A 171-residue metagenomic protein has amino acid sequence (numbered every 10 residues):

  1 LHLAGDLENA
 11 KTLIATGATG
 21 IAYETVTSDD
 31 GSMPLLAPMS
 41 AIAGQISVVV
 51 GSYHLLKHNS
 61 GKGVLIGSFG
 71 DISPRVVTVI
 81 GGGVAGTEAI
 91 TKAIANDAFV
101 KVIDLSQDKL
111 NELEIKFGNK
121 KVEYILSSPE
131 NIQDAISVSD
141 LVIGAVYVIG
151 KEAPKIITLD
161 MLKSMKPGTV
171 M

Functional and structural regions predicted by a protein language model:
L1-E24, I143-M171: ADP-ribose/adenylate-binding Rossmann-like module
L1-V76: Glycine/serine-rich phosphate-binding loop and adjoining beta1-alpha1 elements at the start of nucleotide-handling
A10, V48, A89-I90, L162: Generic hydrophobic/aromatic pocket-lining and core-packing "Φ" positions
T27-S28, Q107, G150: Conserved beta-strand edge residues that scaffold enzyme active sites
G31-M33, E112-L113, N119, K155: Short Asp/Glu-rich motifs
L35-M39, I115-K120, D160: Short low-complexity, flexible loop/linker segments enriched in glycine and/or proline with clustered acidic
A37, I132, Y147-K151: Short, surface-exposed loop/turn motifs that are enriched in glycine and acidic residues and include a nearby proline
H58-G144: Glycine-rich phosphate/diphosphate-binding loop of Rossmann-like nucleotide-binding domains
